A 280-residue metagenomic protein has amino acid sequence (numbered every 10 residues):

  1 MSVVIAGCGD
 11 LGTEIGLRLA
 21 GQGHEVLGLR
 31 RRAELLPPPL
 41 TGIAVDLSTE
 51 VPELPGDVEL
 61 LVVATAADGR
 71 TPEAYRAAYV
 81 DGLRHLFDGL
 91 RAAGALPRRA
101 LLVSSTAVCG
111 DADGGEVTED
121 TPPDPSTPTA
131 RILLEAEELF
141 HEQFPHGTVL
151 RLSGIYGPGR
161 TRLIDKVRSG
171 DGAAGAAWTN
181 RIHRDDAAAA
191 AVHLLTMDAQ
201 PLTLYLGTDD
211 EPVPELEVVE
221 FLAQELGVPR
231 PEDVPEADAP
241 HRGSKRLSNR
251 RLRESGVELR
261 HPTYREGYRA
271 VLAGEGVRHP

Functional and structural regions predicted by a protein language model:
G12-T13: N-terminal Rossmann-fold NAD(P) dinucleotide-binding loop
L36-G89: NAD(P)H-binding glycine-rich loop region in Rossmannoid oxidoreductase-like domains and their noncatalytic homologs
H85-S126: Conserved Rossmann-fold NAD(P)-dependent oxidoreductase catalytic core, especially the SDR/UDP-sugar
D113-V149, A173: Catalytic helix-loop patch of NAD(P)-dependent Rossmann-fold dehydrogenases
R131-L134, Q143, Y156-V167, H193-Y205: Glycine/proline-rich active-site loop of Rossmann-fold NAD(P)-dependent oxidoreductases
R162-D165, G172-L195, T203: Substrate-positioning beta->alpha
A190-H193, M197-P240: Mid/C-terminal beta-alpha module of Rossmann-like enzyme folds, strongest in SDR-family dehydrogenases/epimerases
P240-P280: C-terminal amphipathic/interface module of NAD(P)-dependent oxidoreductases and related NAD-binding regulators
